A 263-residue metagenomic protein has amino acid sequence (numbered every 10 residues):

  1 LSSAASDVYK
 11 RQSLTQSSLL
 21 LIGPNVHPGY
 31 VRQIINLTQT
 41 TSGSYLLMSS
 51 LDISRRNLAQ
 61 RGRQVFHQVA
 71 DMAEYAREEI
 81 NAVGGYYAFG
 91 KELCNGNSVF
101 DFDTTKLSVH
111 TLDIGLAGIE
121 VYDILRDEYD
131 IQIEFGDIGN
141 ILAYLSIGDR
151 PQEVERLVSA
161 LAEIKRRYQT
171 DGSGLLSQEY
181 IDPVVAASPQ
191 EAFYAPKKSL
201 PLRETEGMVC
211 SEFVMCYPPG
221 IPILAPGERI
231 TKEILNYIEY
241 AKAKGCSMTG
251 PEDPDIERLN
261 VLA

Functional and structural regions predicted by a protein language model:
L1-A5, Y9: Single conserved hydrophobic/aromatic residue that forms the stacking wall/gate of nucleotide- or nucleobase-binding
S6-D7, L37-S44, G62-F66, H110-G115 (+3 more regions): Hydrophobic alpha-helical scaffolding
Q12-S42, M48, D52-A59, G118-D123: Conserved core segment of the aminotransferase class I/II
L20-G23, V65, Q152: Short, hinge-like loop/turn segments at secondary-structure boundaries
I34-N81, F89-S108, G139-N140: Structural motif of enzymes handling amino- and sulfur-group chemistry
N81-G250: Conserved C-terminal alpha-helix-loop-beta "cap" of PLP-dependent enzymes that closes/shapes the active-site mouth
S247-A263: Charge-dense polyanion-binding interfaces
